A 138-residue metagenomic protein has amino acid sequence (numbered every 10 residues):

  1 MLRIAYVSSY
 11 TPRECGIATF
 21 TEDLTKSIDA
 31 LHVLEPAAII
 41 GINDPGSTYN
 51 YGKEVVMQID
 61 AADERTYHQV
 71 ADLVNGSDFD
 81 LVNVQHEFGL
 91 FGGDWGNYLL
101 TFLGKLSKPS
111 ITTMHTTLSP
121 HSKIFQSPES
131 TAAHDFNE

Functional and structural regions predicted by a protein language model:
M1-E14, V84-F88: Nucleotide-activated donor-dependent transferases that construct or modify glycoconjugates
Y6, A38-G41, T112: Structural beta-sheet core signal
I17-S27, W95-L99: Conserved alpha-helical elements of sugar-nucleotide-dependent glycosyltransferases
T25-D78: N-terminal strand-loop element at the rim of the active site of nucleotide-sugar-dependent glycosyltransferases
N43-D44, M114-H121: Short beta-alpha junction loops
M57-I59, A71-N97, I111-H115: Short N-terminal targeting/anchoring amphipathic segment
G104-K105, Q126-E138: Membrane-proximal helix-turn-helix segments that form the acceptor-binding/catalytic region of lipid-linked
L106-S110: A short helix->loop->beta-strand "cap" motif at the edges of active sites that frequently abuts
